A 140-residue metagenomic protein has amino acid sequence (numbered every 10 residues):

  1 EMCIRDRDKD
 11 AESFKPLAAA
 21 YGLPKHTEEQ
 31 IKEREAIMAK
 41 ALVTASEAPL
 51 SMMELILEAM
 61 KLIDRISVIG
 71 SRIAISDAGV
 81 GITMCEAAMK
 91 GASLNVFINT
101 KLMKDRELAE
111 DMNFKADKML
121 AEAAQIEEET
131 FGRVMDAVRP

Functional and structural regions predicted by a protein language model:
M2-I4: Short, small-residue-biased leader/transition segments that mark boundaries at the very start of proteins
D10-T83, A87, N99: Amphipathic alpha-helical interface segments
A59-L62, A74-V134, P140: Preference for long, well-ordered alpha-helical segments
